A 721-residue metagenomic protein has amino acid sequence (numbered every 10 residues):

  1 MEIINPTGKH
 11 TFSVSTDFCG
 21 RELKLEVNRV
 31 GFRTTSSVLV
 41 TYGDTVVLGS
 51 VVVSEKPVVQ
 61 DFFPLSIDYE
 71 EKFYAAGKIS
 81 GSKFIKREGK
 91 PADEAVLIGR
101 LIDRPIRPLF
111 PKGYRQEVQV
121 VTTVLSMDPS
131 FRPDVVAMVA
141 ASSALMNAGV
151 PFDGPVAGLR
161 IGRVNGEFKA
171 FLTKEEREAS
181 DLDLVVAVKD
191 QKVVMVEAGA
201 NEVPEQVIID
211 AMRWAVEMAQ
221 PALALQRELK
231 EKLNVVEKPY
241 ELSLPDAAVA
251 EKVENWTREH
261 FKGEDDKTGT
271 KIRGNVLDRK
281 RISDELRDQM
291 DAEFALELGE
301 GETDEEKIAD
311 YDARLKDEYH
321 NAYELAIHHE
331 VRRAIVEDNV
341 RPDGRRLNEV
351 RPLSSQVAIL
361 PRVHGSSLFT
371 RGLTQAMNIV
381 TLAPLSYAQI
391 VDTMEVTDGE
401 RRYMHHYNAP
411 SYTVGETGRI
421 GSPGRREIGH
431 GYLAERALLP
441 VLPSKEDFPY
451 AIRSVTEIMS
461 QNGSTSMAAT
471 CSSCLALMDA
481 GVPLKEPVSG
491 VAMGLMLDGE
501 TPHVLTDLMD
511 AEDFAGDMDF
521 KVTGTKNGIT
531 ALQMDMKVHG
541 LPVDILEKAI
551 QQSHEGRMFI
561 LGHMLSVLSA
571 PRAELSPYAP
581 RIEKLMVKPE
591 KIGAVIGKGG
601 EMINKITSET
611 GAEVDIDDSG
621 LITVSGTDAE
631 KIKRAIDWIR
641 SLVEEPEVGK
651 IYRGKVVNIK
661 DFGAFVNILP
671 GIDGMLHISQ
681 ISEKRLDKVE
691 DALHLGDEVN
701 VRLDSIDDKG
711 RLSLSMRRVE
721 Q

Functional and structural regions predicted by a protein language model:
E2-E241: Long, basic N-terminal domains or extensions that often function in RNA/ssDNA interaction or organelle/cellular
E2-V53, E241-T397, P580-A594, M602 (+1 more regions): Extended amphipathic alpha-helical scaffolds
T34-Q119, V124-F131, E197, I208 (+4 more regions): Glycine-rich, flexible beta-strand/loop modules in the N-terminal catalytic cores of phosphate-handling
Y42, V53, Y69-E71, T122-S126 (+18 more regions): Flexible glycine-/small-residue-rich
R104-K112, N147, I359, P384-Y387 (+12 more regions): Conserved helix-loop functional segments at active or binding sites
K112-V118, D153-P155, A222-Y240, E300-E306 (+6 more regions): Flexible, glycine/charged-enriched surface loops at secondary-structure junctions
G149-G274, L477-A573: Mobile "lid/hinge" segments at catalytic clefts and subdomain interfaces of large enzymes
Y578-I582, K588-Q721: Single-stranded RNA-binding regions, centering on S1/OB-family and related RNA-binding modules
